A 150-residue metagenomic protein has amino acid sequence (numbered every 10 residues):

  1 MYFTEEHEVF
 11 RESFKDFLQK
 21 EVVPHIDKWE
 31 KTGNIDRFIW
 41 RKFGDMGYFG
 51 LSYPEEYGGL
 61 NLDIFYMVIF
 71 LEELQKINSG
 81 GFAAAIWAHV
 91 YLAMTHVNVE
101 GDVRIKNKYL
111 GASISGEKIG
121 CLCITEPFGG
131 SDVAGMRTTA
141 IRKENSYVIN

Functional and structural regions predicted by a protein language model:
M1-E6: Intrinsic disorder at enzyme termini
H7, L18, D102: Residue-level signal for inorganic ion chemistry
E8-E12, I77-G80: A ubiquitous short alpha-helical element
V23-N150: Glycine-rich flavin
